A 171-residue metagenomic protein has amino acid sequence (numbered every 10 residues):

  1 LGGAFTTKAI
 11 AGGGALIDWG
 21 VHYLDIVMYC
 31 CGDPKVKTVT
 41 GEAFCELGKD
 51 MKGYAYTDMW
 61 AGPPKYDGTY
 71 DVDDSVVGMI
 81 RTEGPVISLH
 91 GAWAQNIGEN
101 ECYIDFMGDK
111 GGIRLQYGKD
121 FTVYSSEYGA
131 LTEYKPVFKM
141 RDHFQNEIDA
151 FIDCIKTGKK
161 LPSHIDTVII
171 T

Functional and structural regions predicted by a protein language model:
L1-T69: Predominantly a Rossmann-like dinucleotide-binding segment in NAD(P)-dependent oxidoreductases
G2-F5, M51-Y54, M79, V123-A130 (+1 more regions): Short amphipathic alpha-helical segments, especially helix-boundary/capping motifs
D18, K139-D142, K159: Residue-level detector of secondary-structure boundary/capping sites
W19-H22, N146, S163-D166, I170: A generic structural signal for residues located within well-ordered alpha-helices of large catalytic or ligand-binding
L24-M28, V77-M79, I148-I152, K156 (+1 more regions): Non-transmembrane alpha-helical segments in soluble domains of secreted/periplasmic/extracellular proteins
C30, G112-I113, G158: Change "in soluble alpha/beta enzymes" to "in soluble alpha/beta proteins
A43, K65-D149, H164: NAD(P)-dinucleotide binding in Rossmann-like oxidoreductases
A130-P136, C154-T171: Glycine- and charged-residue-rich phosphate/anionic-cofactor binding loop of Rossmann-like
